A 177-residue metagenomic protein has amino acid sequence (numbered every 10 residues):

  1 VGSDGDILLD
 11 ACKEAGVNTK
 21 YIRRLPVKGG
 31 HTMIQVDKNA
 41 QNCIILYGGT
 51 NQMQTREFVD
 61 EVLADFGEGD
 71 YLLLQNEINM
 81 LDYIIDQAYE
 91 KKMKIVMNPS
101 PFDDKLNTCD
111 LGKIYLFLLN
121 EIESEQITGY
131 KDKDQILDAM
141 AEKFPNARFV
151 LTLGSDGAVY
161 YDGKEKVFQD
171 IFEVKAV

Functional and structural regions predicted by a protein language model:
V1-H31: Substrate-binding N-lobe of the ribokinase-like
D10-A15, D37-Q41, L111-L116, E165-F168: Short, hinge-like loop/turn segments at secondary-structure boundaries
K20-P26, I34-Y71: Conserved phosphate-binding/catalytic loop of the ribokinase/pfkB sugar-kinase fold
H31-Q35, C43, G157-Y161: Short beta-strand scaffold segments in enzyme catalytic cores
A64-G67, C109-K113, F144: Structured loop/turn residues at beta-strand edges in well-structured enzyme cores
Y71-A139, G157-A158: Conserved beta-alpha-beta core of the PfkB/ribokinase-like small-molecule kinase fold
D104, D134-V177: Conserved phosphate-binding/catalytic region of the ribokinase-like
